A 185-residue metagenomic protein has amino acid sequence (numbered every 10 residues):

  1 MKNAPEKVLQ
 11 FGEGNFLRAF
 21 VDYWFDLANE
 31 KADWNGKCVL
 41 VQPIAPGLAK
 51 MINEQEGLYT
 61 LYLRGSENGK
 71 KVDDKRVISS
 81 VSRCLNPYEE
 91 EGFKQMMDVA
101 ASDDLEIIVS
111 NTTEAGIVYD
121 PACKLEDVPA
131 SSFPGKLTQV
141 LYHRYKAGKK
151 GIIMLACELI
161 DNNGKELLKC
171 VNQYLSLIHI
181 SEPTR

Functional and structural regions predicted by a protein language model:
M1-K50, I117-D120, D127-A130: Internal mixed beta-strand/loop scaffold within catalytic domains of large alpha/beta enzymes
V21-A28, Y88-D98, Q139-L141: Short alpha-helical segments and helix-capping/turn motifs at coil-helix boundaries
L27-E30, G57-Y62, E126-A130, Q173-S176: Short, low-complexity, polar/charged sequence segments that are solvent-exposed and flexible
D33-G36, Y62-E67, S132-K136, S181: Glycine-rich loops and low-complexity Gly/Arg-rich segments that provide flexible linkers or classic glycine-based
G36-E106, T112-A115: Glycine-rich nucleotide/cofactor/substrate-binding loop typically near the N-terminus or early in the first domain
K94-L177: Active-site periphery "cap/insert" segments of enzyme catalytic domains
S176-T184: Residue-level detector of conserved catalytic or cofactor/ligand-binding positions in enzyme active sites
